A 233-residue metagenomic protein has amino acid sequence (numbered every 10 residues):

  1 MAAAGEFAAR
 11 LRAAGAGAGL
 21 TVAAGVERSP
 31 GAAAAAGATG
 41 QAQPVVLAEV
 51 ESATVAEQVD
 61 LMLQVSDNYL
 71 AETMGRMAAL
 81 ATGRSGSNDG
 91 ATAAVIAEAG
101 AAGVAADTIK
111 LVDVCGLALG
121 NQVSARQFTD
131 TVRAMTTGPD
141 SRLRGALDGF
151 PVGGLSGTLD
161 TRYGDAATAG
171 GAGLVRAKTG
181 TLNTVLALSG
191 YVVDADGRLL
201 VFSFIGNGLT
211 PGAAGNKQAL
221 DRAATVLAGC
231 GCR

Functional and structural regions predicted by a protein language model:
M1-R144: A small/polar active-site loop signature that marks catalytic segments
A94, V104-R233: C-terminal soluble interaction/assembly domains
